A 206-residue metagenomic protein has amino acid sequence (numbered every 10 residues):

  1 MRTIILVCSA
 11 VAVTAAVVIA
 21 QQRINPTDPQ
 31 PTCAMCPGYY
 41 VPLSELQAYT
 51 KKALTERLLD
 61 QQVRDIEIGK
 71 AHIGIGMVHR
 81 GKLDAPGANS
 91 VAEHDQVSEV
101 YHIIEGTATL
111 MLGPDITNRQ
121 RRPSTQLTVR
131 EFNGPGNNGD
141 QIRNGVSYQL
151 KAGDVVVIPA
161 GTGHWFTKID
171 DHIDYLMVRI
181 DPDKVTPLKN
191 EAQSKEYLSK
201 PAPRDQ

Functional and structural regions predicted by a protein language model:
M1-I4: Positively charged n-region of N-terminal signal peptides that target proteins for export
V7-A16: Bacterial N-terminal signal peptides
I19-D95, L188-E196, K200-Q206: A short, N-terminal "cap"/entry segment at the start of jelly-roll beta-barrel domains of the cupin/DSBH fold
A92, S98-H102, S147-Y148, V155-V156: His/acidic/aromatic-lined binding-pocket segments of jelly-roll/cupin-type domains and related regulatory beta-sandwich
D95-P114, T125-N138: Short, conserved beta-strand element in jelly-roll/cupin
D140-G145: Short alpha-helix capping/helix-loop boundary micro-motifs
Y148-I169: Conserved metal-binding segment of the jelly-roll/cupin
D171-P187: A short hydrophobic beta-strand segment most commonly corresponding to one strand of the jelly-roll/cupin
